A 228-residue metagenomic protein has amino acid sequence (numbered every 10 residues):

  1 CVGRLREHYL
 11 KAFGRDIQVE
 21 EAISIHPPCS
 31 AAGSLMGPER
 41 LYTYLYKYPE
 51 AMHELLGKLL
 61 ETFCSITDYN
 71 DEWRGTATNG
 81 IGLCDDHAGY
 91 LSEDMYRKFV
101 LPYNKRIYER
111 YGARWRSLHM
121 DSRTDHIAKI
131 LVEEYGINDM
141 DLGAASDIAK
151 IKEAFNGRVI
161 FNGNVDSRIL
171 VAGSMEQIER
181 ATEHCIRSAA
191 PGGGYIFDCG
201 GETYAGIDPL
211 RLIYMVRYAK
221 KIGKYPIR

Functional and structural regions predicted by a protein language model:
C1-R228: Active-site loop segments of alpha/beta catalytic cores
